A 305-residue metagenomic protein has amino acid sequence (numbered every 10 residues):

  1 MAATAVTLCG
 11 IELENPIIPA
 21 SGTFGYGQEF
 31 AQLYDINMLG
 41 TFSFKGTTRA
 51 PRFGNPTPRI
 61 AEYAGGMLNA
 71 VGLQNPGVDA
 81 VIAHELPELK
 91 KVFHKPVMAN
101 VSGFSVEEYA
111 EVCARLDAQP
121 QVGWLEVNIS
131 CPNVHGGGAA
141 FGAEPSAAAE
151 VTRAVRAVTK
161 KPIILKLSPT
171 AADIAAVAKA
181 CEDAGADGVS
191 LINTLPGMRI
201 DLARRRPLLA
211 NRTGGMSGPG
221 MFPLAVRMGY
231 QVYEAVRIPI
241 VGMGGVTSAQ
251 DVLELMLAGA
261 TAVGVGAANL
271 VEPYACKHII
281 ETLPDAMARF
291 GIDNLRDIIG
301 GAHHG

Functional and structural regions predicted by a protein language model:
M1-V97, S102-F104: N-terminal capping/small domains of soluble enzymes
G22-T23, G244-V246: Active-site metal-binding loops of divalent metal-dependent hydrolases
D35-M38, K91, A118-Q119, D183 (+2 more regions): Alpha-helix termination/capping residues and helix-transition junctions
L39-G40, K45, K95, V122-L125 (+3 more regions): Short acidic/polar active-site loop segments enriched in Thr and Asp
T48-F53, P132-V134, P196-R199, L270-E272: Short gly/pro/ser/thr-enriched loop/turn and capping motifs at secondary-structure boundaries
N55-A64, I200-G214, M256, A268-D293: C-terminal helical cap(s) of enzyme catalytic domains, especially alpha/beta-barrels
V106-V241, T247-V265: Alpha/beta enzyme core
R296-G305: A short, charged, Gly/Pro-tolerant segment at domain boundaries
